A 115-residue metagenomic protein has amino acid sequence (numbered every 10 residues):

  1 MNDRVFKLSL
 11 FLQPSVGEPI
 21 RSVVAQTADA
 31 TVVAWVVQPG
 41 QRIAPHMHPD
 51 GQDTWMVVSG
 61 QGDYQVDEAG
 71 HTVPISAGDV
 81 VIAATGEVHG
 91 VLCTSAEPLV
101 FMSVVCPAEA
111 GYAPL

Functional and structural regions predicted by a protein language model:
M1-V33, A44, A113-P114: A short, N-terminal "cap"/entry segment at the start of jelly-roll beta-barrel domains of the cupin/DSBH fold
T27-A28, P49, E68, S95-E97: A generic beta-sheet turn/junction motif
V33-P49: Conserved short histidine dyad/triad with adjacent acidic residue
A34, M47, V58-S59, V66-E68 (+3 more regions): Residue-level recognition of conserved beta-strand positions in structured domain cores
T54-A77, E87: A short beta-strand-loop-beta hairpin characteristic of the jelly-roll/cupin
D63, A77, T85-G111: Ligand-binding loop in jelly-roll beta-barrel domains
